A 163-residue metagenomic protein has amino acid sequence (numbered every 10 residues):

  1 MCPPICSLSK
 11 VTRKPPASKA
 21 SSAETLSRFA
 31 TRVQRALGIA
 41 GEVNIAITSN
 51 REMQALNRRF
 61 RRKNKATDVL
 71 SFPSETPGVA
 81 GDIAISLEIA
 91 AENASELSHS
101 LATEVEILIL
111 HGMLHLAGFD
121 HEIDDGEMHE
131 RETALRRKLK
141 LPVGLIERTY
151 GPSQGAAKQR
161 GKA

Functional and structural regions predicted by a protein language model:
M1-V105, L114-A163: An acidic/histidine-cluster motif and surrounding catalytic segment that typifies divalent-metal-assisted enzyme active
